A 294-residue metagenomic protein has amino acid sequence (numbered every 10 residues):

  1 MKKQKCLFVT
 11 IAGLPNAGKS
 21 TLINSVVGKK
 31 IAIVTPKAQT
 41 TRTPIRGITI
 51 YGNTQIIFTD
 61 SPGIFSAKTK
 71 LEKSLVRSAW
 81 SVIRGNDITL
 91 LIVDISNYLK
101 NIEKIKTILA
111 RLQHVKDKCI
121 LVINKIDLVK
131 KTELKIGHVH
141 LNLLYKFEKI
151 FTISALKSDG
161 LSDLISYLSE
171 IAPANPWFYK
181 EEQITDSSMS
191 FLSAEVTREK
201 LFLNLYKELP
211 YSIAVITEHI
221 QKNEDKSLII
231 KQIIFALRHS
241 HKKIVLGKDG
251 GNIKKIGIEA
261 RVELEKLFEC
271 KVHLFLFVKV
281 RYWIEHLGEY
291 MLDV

Functional and structural regions predicted by a protein language model:
M1-R84, I88, V93, I233-F235: Conserved G1/Walker A P-loop phosphate-binding module
G18, G160, N252: Conserved glycine(s) of the Walker
A32-V34, N101, P176-K180, L203-A214: Active-site phosphate-binding and catalytic loops of NTP-dependent enzymes
T41, I64-S66, L99, V129-K130 (+1 more regions): Catalytic P-loop NTPase motifs of RecA-like helicase/translocase cores
T49-Q55, S74-I150, Q221-E224: Conserved C-terminal guanine-recognition region of P-loop GTPase G domains, centered on the G4
D60, N124, S154: Active-site glycine-centered loops adjacent to acidic/histidine catalytic or metal-binding residues that shape
D117-K118, D127-M189: Canonical P-loop GTPase G-domain recognition
M189-V294: P-loop NTP-binding site
